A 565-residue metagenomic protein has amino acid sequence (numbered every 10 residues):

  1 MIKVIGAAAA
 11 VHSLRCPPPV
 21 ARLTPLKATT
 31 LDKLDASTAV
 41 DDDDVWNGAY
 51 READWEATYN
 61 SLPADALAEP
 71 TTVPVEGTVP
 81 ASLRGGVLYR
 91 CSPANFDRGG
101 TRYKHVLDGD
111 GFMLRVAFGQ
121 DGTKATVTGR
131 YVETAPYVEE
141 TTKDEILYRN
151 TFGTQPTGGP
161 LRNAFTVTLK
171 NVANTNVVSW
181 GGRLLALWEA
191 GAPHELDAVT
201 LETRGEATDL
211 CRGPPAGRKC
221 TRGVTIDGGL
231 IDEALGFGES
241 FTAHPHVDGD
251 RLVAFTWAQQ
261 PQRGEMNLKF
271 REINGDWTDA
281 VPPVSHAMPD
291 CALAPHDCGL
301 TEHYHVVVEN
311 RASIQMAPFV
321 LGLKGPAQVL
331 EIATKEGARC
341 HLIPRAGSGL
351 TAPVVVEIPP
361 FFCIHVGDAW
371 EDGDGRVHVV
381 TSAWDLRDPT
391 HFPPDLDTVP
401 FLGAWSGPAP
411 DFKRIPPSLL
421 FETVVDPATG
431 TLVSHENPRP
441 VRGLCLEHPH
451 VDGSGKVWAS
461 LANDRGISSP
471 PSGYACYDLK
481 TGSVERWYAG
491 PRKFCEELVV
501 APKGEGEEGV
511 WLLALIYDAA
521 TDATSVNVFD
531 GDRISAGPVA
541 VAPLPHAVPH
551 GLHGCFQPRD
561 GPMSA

Functional and structural regions predicted by a protein language model:
M1-C16: N-terminal chloroplast transit peptides
H12-L14, V20, T58, L444: Residue-level detector of alpha-helical hydrophobic segments embedded in or interacting with membranes
R15-P17, L23, T351: Selective for proline/serine-rich intrinsically disordered segments in cytosolic/nuclear regulatory regions
A21, P25-T29: N-terminal mitochondrial targeting presequences
T29-A565: Beta-propeller domains
